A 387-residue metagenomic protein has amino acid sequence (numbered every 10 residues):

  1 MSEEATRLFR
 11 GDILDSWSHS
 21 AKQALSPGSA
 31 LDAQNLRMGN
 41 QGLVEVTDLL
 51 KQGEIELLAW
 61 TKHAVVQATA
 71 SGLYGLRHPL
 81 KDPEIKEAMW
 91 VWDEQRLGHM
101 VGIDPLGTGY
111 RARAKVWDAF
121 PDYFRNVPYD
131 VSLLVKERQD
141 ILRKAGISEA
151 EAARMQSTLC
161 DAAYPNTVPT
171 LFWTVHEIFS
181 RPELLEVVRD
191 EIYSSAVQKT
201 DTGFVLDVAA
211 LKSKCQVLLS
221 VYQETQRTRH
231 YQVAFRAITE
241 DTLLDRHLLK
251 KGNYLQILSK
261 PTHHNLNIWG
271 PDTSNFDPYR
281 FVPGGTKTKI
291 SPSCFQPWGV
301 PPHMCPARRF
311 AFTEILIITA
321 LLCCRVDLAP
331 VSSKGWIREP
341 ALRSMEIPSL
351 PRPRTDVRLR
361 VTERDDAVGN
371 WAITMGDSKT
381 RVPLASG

Functional and structural regions predicted by a protein language model:
M1-R37, L43, D93-H99: Cytochrome P450 substrate-recognition site 1
L31-L171: Cytochrome P450 heme-thiolate monooxygenase catalytic core
Q139-V197, Q256, A307, I315: Central I-helix of cytochrome P450 enzymes
L184, R308-E346: Cytochrome P450 heme-binding "Cys pocket" and the immediately downstream C-terminal segment
K199-R246: Conserved cytochrome P450 K-helix E-x-x-R motif and the immediately C-terminal K′/meander segment
L255-I257, V361: A generic structural signal for residues embedded in beta-strands
I257-T286: Conserved cytochrome P450 K-helix/beta-meander segment immediately N-terminal to the heme-binding cysteine loop
